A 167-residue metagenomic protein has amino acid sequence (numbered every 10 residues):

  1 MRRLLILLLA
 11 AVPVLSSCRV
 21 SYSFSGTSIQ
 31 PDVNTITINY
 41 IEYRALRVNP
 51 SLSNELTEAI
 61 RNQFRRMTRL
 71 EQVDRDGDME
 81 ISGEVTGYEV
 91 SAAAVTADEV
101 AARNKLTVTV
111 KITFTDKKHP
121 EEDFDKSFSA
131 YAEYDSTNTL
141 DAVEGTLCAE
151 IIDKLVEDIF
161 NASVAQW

Functional and structural regions predicted by a protein language model:
M1-S17: Sec-dependent bacterial lipoprotein signal peptides
S16-E58, N62, M67-R69, D74 (+2 more regions): A structural "domain/chain start" motif
F24, R66-E71, D78-D123, Y131-A142 (+1 more regions): Surface-exposed short loop/turn segments
E42-N49, N138-T146: Second-shell loop/turn segments in exported
E144-W167: Compositionally biased, intrinsically disordered linkers/stalks adjacent to structured regions
